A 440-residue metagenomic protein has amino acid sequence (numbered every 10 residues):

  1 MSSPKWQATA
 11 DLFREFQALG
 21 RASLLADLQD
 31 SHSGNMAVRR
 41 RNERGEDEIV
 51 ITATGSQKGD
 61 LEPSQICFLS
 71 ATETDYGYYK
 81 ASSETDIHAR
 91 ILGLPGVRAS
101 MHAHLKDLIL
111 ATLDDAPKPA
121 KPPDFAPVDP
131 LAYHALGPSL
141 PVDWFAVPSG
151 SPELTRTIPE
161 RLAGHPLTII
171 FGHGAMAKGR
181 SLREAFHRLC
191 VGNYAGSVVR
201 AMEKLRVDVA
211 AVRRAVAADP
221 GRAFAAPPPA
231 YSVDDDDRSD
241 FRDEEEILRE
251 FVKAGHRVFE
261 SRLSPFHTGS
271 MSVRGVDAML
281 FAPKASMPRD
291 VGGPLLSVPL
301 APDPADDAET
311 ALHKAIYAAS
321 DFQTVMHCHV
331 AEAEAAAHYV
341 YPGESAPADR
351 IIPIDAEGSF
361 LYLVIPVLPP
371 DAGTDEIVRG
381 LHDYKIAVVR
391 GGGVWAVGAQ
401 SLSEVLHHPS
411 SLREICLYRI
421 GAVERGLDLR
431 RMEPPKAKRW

Functional and structural regions predicted by a protein language model:
M1-W440: Glycine-rich flexible loops
